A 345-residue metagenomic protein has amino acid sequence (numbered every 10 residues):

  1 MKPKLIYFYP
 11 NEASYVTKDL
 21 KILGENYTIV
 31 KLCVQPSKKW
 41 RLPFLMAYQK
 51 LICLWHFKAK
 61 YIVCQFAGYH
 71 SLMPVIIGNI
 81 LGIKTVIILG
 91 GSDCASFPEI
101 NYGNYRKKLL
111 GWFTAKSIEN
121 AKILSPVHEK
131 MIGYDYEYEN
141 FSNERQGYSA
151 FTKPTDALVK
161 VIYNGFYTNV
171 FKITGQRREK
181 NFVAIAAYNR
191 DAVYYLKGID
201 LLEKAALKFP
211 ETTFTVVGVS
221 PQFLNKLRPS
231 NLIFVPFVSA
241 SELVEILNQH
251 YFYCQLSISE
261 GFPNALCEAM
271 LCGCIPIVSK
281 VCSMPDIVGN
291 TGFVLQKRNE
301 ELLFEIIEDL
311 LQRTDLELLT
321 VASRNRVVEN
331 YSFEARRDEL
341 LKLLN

Functional and structural regions predicted by a protein language model:
A115-V159, F166-T168: A short, active-site helix/loop in glycosyltransferases that binds the activated sugar's phosphate group
F166-K197, E203-F209: Conserved donor-binding/catalytic core segment of Leloir-type glycosyltransferases
G218-V244: Nucleotide-activated donor-binding/catalytic signature segment of Leloir-type glycosyltransferases, i.e., the conserved
E245-H250: Short alpha-helical donor nucleotide-sugar binding micro-motif in glycosyltransferases
I258: Aromatic "clamp/platform" in nucleotide-sugar-dependent glycosyltransferases that forms part of the donor/acceptor
C274-V278: Short hydrophobic beta-strand element within catalytic cores of glycosyltransferases and related nucleotide-activated
F293-E300, D309-T314: Conserved acidic donor-binding segment of nucleotide-sugar-dependent glycosyltransferases
T314-N345: A charged, aromatic-enriched C-terminal amphipathic alpha-helix characteristic of glycosyltransferases across folds
